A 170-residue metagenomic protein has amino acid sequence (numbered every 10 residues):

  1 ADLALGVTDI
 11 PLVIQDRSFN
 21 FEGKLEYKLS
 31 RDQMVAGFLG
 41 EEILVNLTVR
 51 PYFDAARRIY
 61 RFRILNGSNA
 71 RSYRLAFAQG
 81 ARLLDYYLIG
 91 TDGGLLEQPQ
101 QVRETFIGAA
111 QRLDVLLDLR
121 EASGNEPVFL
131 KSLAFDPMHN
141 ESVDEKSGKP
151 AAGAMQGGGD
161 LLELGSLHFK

Functional and structural regions predicted by a protein language model:
V7-D9: Loop/turn elements at helix/coil->beta-strand transitions in domains of secreted/extracellular proteins
I14, F21-K170: Histidine- and aromatic-rich segments of cupredoxin/plastocyanin-like copper-binding domains
